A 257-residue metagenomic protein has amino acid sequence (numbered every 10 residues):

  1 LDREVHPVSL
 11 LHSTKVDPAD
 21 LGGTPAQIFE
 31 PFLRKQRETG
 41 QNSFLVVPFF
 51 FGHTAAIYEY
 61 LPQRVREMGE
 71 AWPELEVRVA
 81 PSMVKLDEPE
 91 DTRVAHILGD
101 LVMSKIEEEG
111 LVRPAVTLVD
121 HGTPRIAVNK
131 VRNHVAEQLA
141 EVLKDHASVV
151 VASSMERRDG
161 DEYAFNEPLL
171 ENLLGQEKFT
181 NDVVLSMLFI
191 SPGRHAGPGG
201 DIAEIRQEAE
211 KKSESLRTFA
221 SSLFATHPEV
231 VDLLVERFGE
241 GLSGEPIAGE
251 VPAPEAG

Functional and structural regions predicted by a protein language model:
L1-G257: Extended amphipathic ligand-handling, pore-lining, and cofactor/metal-binding catalytic surfaces
